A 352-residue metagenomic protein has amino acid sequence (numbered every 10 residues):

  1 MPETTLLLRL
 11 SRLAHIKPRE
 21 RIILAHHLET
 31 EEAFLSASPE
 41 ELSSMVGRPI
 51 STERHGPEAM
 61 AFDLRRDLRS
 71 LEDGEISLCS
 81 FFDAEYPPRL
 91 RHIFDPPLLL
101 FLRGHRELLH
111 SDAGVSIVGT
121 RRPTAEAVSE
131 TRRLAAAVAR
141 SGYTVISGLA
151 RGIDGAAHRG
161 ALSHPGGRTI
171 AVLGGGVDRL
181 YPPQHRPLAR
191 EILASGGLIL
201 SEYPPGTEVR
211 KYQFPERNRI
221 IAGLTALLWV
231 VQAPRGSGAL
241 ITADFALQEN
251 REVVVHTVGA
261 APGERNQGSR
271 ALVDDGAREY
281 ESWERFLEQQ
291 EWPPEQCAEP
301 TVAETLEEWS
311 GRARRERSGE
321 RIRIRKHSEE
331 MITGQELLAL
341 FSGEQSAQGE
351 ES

Functional and structural regions predicted by a protein language model:
M1-D83: Short, small/acidic-rich helices and loops at N termini and domain boundaries of DNA replication/processing enzymes
M1-T4, F81-S352: Glycine-biased, small-residue-rich flexible motifs in mid-sequence functional cores and linkers
